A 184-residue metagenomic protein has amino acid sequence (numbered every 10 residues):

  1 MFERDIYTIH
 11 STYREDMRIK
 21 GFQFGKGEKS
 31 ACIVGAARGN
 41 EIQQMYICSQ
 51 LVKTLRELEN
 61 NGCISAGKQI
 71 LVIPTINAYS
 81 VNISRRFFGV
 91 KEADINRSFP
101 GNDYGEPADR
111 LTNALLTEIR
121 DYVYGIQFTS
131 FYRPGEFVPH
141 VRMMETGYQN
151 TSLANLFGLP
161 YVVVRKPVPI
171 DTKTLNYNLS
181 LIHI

Functional and structural regions predicted by a protein language model:
M1-H183: Structured catalytic-domain cores with a bias toward divalent-metal coordination
